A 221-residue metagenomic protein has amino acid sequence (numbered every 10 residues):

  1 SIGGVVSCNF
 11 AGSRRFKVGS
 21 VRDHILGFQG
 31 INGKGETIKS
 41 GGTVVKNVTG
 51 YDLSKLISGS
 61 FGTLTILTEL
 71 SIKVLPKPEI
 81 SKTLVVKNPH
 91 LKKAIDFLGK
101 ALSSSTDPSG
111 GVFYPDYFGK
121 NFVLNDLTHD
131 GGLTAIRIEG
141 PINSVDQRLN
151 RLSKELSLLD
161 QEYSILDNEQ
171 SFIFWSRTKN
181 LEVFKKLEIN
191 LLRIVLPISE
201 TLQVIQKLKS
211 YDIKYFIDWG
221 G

Functional and structural regions predicted by a protein language model:
S1-G221: Noncatalytic alpha-helical scaffold of FAD-dependent oxidoreductases
